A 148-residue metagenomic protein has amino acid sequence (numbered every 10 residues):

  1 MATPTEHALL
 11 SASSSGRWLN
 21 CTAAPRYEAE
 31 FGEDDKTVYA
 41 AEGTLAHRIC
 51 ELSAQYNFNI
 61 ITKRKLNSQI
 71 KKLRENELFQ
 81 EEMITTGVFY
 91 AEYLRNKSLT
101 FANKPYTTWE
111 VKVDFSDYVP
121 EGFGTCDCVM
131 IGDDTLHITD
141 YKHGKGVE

Functional and structural regions predicted by a protein language model:
A2-N20, S116-V129: An acidic intrinsically disordered interaction segment
A2-P4, A12, I84-T85, L99 (+2 more regions): Intrinsically disordered/low-complexity terminal segments and short unstructured peptides
T5-F58: Nuclease catalytic cores
A8-L9, K65, K72, T135: Acidic/proline-rich low-complexity IDRs
A12-S13, T22, E30, R64 (+2 more regions): Surface-exposed loop/turn and secondary-structure junction residues enriched for glycine/proline
D34, A41, L45-S116: A non-catalytic, helix-rich entry segment at domain boundaries
L45, T100-E148: Mg2+/Mn2+-dependent nuclease catalytic core
